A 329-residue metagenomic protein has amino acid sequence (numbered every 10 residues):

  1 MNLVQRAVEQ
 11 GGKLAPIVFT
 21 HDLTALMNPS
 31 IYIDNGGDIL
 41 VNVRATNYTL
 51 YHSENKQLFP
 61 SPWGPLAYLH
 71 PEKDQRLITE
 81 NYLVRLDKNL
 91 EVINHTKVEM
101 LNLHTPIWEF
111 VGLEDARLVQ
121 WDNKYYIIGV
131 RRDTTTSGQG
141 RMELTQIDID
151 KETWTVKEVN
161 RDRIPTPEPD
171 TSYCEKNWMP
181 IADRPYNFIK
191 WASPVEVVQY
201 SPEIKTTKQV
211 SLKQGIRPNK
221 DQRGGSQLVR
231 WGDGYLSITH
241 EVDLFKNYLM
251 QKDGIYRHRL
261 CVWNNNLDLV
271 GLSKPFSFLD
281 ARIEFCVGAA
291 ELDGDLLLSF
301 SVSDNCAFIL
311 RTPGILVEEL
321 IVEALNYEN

Functional and structural regions predicted by a protein language model:
M1-T24, I33-W108, Q120-K220, R230-R282 (+1 more regions): Beta-rich carbohydrate-recognition and catalytic domains
L26, G112-L113, E284: Short, surface-exposed coil-to-beta transition loops
N28-S30, D115-R117, N177-M179, G225-Q227 (+1 more regions): Conserved beta-strand position repeated once per blade in WD40 beta-propeller domains
P106, L113-A116: Short, charged beta->alpha transition segments
F276-S277, A289-L297: Well-ordered alpha/beta subsegment
